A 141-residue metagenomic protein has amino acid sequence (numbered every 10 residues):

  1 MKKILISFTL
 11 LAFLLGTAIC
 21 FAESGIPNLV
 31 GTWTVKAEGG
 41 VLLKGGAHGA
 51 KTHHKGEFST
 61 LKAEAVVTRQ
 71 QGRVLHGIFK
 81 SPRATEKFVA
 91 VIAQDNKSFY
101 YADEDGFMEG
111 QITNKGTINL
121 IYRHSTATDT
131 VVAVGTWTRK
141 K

Functional and structural regions predicted by a protein language model:
M1-I4: Positively charged n-region of N-terminal signal peptides that target proteins for export
S7-T17: Bacterial N-terminal signal peptides
F13, S24, G56-F58, T68 (+5 more regions): Sterically constrained small-residue positions within well-ordered secondary structures of folded domains
L15, C20, G39-V41, T85: Ubiquitous "structural anchor" signal
C20-T34, R69-Q71: N-terminal helix-cap/turn-to-beta initiation motif at the start of protein domains
L29-H48, E64, V89-K141: Beta-sheet ligand-binding and adhesion/scaffold domains
K44-V89: N-terminal glycine/threonine-rich, aromatic-flanked beta-hairpin/loop signature
